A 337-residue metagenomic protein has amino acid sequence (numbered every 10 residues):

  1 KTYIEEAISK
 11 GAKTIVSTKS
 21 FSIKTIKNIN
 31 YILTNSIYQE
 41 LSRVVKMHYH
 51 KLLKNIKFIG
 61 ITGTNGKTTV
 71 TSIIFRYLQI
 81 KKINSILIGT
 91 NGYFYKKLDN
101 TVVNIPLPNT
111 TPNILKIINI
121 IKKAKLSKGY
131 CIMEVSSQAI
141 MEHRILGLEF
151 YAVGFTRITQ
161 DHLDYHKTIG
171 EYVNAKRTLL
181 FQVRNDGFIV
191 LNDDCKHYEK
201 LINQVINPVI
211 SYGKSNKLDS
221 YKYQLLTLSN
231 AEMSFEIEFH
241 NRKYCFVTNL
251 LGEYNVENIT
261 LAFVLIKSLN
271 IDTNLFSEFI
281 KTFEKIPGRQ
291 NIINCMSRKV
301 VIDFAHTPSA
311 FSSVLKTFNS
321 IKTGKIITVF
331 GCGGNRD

Functional and structural regions predicted by a protein language model:
K1-G60, T69-K82, S220, C245 (+2 more regions): Short, basic phosphate-binding NTP loop
I8, S17, F21-N28, K125-S127 (+3 more regions): Acidic, Mg2+-coordinating active-site environments of NTP-dependent enzymes
T18, T64, T90, N192 (+2 more regions): Cofactor-binding loop segments of dinucleotide-utilizing enzymes, especially the Rossmann-like FAD- and NAD(P)+-binding
Q39-D193, H197-N207, T260-F263, K267-L269 (+1 more regions): Phosphate-binding loop of NTP-binding sites
G66-V70, V135, I302-S309, C332-D337: Active-site glycine- and acidic-residue-rich loops that bind and position anionic ligands or nucleotide-like cofactors
I286, S309-D337: Active-site beta-alpha connecting loops in nucleotide-dependent enzymes
